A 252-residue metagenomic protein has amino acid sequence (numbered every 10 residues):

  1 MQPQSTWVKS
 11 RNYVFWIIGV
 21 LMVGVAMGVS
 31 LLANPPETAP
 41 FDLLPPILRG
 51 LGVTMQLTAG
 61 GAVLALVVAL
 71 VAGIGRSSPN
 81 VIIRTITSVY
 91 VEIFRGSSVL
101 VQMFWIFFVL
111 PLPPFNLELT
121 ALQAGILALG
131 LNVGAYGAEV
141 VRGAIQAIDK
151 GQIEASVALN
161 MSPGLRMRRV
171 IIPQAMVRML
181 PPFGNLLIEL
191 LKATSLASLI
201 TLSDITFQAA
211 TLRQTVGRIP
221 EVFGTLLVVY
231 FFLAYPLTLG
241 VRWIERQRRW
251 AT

Functional and structural regions predicted by a protein language model:
M1-T252: Transmembrane alpha-helices and adjacent helix-loop boundaries
